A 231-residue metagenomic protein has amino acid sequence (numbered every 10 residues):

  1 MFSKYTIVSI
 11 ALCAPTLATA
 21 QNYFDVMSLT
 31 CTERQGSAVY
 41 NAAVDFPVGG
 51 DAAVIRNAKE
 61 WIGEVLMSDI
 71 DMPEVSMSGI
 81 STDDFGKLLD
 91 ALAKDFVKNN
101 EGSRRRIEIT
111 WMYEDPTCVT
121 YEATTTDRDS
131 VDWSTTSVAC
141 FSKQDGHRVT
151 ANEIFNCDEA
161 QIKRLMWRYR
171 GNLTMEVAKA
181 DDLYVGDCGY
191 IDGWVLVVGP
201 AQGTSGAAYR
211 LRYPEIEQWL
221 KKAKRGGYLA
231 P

Functional and structural regions predicted by a protein language model:
M1-I7: Bacterial N-terminal signal peptides that target proteins for export
C13-P15: N-terminal signal peptide c-region/cleavage motif recognized by signal peptidases
A20-P231: Compositionally biased intrinsically disordered regions enriched in Thr/Gly
